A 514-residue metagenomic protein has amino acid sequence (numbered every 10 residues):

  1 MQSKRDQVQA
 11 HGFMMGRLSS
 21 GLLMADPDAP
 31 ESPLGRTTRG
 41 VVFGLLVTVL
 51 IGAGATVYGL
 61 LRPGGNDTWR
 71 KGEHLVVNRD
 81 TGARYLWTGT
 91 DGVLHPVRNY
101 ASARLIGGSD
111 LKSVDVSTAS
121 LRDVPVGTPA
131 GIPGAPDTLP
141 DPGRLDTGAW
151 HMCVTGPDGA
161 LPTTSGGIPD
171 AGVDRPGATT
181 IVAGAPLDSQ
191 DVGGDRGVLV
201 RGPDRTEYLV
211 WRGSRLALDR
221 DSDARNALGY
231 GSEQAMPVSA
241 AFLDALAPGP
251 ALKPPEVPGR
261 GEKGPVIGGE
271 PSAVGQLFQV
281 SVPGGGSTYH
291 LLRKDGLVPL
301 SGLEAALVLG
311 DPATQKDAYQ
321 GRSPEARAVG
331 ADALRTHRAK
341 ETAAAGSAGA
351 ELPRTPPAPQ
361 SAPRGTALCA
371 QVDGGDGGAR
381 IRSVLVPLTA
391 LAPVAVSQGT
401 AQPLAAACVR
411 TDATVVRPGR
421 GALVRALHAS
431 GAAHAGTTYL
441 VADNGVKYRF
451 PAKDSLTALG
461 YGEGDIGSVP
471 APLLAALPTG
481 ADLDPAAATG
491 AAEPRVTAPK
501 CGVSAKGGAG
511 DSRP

Functional and structural regions predicted by a protein language model:
M1-P514: Short, surface-exposed polybasic-aromatic patches that bind anionic ligands, especially phosphate groups
